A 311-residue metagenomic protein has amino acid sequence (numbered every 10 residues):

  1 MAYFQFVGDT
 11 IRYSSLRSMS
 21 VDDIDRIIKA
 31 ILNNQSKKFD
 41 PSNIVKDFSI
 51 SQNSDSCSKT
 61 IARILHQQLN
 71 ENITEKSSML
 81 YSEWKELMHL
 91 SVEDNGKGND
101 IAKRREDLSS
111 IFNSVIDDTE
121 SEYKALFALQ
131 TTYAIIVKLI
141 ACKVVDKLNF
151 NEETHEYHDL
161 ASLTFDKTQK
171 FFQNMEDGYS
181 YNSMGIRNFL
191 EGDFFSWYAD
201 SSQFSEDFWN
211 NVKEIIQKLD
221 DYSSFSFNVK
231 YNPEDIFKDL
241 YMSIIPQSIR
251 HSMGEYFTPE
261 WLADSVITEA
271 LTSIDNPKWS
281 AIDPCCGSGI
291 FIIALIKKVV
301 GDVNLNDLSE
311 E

Functional and structural regions predicted by a protein language model:
M1-F204, E255-E311: Charged, often flexible domain-edge or linker segments that flank or initiate folded functional domains
R187-S273: Class I S-adenosyl-L-methionine
